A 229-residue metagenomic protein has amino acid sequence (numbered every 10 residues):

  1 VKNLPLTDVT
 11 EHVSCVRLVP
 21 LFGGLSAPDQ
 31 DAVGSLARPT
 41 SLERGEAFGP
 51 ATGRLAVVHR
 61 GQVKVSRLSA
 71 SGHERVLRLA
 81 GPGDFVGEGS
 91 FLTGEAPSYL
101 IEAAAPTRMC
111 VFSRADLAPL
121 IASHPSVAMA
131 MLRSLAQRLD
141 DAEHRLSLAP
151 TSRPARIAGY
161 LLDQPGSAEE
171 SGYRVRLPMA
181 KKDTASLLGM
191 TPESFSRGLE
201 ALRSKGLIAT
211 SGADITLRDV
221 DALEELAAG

Functional and structural regions predicted by a protein language model:
V1-R44, V86, S90-L92: Cyclic nucleotide-binding regulatory module and flanking cytosolic helices
L21, R44-A105: Cyclic nucleotide-binding regulatory domains
R78-A136, D140: Cyclic-nucleotide recognition modules
A104, A122-P192: Polybasic "coupling" helices that flank or enter modular domains
E170, A180, I215-G229: Short, cationic-aromatic polyanion-contact patches
A201-L202: Basic amphipathic alpha-helical segments that dock to polyanions
G206: Glycine-centered, phosphate/nucleic-acid-interacting loop/turn motifs that mediate DNA/RNA or nucleotide
